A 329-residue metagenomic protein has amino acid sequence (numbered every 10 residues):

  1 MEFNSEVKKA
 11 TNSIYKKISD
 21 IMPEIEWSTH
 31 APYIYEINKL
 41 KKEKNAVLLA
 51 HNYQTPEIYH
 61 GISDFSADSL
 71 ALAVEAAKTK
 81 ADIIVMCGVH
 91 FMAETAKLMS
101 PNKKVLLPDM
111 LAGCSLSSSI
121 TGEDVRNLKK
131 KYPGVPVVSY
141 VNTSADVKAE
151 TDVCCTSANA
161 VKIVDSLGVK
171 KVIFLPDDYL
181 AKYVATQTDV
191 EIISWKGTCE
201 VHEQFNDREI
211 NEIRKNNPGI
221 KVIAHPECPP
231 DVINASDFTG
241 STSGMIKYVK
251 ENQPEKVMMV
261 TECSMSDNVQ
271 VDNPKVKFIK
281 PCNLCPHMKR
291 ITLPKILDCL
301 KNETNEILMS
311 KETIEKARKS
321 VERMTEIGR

Functional and structural regions predicted by a protein language model:
E2-M259, C263-R329: Active-site loop-to-helix "anion-binding N-cap" substructures in soluble metabolic enzymes
